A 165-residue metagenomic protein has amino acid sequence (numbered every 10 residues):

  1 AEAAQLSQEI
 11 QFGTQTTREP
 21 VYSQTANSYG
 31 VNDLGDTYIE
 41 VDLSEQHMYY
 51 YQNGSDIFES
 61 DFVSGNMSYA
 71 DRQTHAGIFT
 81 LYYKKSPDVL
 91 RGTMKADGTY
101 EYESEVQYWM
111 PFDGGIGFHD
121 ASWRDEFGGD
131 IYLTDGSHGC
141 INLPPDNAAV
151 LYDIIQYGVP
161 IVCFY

Functional and structural regions predicted by a protein language model:
A1-M67, G77-I78, Y83-P87, T93-Y102: Surface-exposed, secretory/extracytoplasmic low-complexity segments enriched in Ser/Thr/Asn/Gly/Pro
A70: Active-site beta-loop-alpha junctions of metal-dependent nucleic acid enzymes, especially the RNase H-like/DDE
Q73-T74, G92-Y165: Exported/periplasmic cell-wall-interacting domains
